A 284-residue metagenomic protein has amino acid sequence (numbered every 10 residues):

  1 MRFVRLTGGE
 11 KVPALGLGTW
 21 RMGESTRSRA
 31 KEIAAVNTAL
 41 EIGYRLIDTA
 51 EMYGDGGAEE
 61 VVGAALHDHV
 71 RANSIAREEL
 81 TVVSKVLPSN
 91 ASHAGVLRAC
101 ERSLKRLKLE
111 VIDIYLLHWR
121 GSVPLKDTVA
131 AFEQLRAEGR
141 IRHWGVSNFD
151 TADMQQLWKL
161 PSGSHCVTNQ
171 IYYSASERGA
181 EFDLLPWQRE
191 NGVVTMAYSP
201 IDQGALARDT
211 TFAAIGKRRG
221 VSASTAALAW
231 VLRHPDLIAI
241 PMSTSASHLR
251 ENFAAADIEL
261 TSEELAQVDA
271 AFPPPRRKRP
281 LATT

Functional and structural regions predicted by a protein language model:
M1-E78, T284: N-terminal binding-site loop/beta-alpha segment at the start of enzyme catalytic domains that lines or forms
T7, V96-L116, Q134-E138, L160: CE4/NodB-like, metal-dependent polysaccharide N-deacetylase domain that modifies extracellular/periplasmic N-acetylated
G18-K31, S84-A94, H118: Active-site mouth loops of central-metabolism enzymes
T26-L40, S92-L107, A152-Q155: Short, acidic/polar
E32, V36, V62, V96 (+4 more regions): Aromatic/hydrophobic pocket-lining residues that form the small-molecule binding cavity in soluble enzyme cores
D48, S74-L80, E110-I114, G139-H143 (+2 more regions): Short acidic capping loops at alpha-helix termini that bridge into adjacent secondary structure
A76-N90, I114-H118, N148, I171-Y173: A short, structured active-site edge motif that brings together acidic residues
R120-T284: Beta/alpha (TIM)-barrel catalytic core signal, keyed to glycine-rich beta->alpha loops juxtaposed to Asp/Glu that bind
